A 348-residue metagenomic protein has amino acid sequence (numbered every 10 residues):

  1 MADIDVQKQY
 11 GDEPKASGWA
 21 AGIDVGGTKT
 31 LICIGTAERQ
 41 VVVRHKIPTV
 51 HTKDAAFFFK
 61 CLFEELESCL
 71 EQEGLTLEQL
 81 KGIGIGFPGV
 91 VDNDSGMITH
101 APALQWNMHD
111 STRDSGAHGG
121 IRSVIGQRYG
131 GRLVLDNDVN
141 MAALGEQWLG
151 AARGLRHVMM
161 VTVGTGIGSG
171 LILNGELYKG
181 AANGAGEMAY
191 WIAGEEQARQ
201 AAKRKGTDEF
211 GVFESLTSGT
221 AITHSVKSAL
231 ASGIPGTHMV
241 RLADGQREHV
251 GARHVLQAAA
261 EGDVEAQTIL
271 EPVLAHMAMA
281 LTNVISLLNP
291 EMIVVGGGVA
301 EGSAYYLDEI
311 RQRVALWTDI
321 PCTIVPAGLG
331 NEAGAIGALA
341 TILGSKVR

Functional and structural regions predicted by a protein language model:
A2-G82, V91-M97, Q105, R113 (+3 more regions): ATP-binding/phosphotransfer module of carbohydrate and carboxylate kinases, centering on a glycine-rich
D24, G84-P88, M160-G166, G170: Short beta-strand segments
T30-I34, I167-I172, W191: Short beta-strand scaffold segments in enzyme catalytic cores
L133-N137: General beta-strand structural signal in soluble alpha/beta enzymes
A142-W148, L171, Y190-I192: Adenylate-forming
G184-A189: Structural signature of FAD isoalloxazine-binding scaffolds in flavoprotein oxidoreductases
